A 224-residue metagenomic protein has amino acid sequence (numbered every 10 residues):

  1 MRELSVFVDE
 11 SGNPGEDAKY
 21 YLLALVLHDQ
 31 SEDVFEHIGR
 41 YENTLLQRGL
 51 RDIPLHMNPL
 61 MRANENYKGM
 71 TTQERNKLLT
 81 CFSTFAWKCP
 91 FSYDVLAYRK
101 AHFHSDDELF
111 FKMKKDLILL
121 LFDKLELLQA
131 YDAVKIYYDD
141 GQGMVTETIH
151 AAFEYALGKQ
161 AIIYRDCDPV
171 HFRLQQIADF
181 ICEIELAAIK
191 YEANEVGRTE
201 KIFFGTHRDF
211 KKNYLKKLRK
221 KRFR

Functional and structural regions predicted by a protein language model:
M1-R224: Phosphate-ester processing/binding pockets and catalytic centers
